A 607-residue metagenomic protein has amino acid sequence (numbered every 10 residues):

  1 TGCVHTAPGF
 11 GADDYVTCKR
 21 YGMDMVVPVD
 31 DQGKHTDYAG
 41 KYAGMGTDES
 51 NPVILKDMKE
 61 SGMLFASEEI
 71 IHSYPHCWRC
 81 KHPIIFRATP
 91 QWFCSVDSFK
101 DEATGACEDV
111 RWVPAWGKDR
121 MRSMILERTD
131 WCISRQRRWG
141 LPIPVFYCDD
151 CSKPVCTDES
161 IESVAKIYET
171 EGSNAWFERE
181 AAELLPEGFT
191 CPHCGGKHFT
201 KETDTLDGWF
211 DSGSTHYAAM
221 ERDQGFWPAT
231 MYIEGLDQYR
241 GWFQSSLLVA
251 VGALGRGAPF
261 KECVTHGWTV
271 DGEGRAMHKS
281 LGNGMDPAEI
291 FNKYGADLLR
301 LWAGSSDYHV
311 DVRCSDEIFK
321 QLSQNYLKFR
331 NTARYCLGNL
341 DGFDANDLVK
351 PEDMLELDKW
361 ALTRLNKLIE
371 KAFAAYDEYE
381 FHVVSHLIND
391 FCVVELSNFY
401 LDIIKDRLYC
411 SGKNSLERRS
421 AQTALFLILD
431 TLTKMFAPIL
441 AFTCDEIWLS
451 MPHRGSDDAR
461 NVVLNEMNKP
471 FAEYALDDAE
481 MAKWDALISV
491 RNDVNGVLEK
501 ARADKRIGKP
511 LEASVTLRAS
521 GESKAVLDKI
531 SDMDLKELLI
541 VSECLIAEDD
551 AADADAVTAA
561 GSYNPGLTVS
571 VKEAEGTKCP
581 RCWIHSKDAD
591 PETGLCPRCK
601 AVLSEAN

Functional and structural regions predicted by a protein language model:
G2-I161, N174-A181, W242, R275 (+7 more regions): Residue patterns forming the tRNA-binding/recognition surfaces of aminoacyl-tRNA synthetases and related DALR
Y21-G33, R137-W139, I161-D311: Alpha-helical recognition segments enriched in aromatics with Gly/Pro capping that present substrate-recognition
Y74, Q91, I143-V145, G188 (+2 more regions): Residues immediately within or flanking Cys/His clusters that coordinate Zn2+ in small zinc-binding modules
C77, C148, C191-C194, C579 (+1 more regions): Short cysteine-rich clusters marking metal-coordination/redox-active sites
I85, C156, H198-T200, I584-D590 (+1 more regions): Short functional micro-motifs and their immediate structural scaffolds
Q136, S152, G195, W583-S586 (+1 more regions): Cys/His-coordinated zinc-binding microdomains
F199, F343-F373, L401-V497, A501-G521 (+5 more regions): Acidic, turn-prone loop/beta-hairpin segments
G561-D590, L595, C599-K600: C-terminal accessory/binding modules appended to enzymatic or scaffolding proteins
